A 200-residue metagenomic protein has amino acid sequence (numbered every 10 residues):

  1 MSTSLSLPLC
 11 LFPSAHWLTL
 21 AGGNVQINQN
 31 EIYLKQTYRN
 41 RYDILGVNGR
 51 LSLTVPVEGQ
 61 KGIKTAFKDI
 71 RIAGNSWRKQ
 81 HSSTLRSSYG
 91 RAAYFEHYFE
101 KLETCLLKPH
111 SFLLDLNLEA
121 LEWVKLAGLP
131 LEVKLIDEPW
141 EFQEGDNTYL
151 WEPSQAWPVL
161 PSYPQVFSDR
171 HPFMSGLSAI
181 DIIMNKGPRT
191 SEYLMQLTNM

Functional and structural regions predicted by a protein language model:
M1-M200: Residues lining hydrophobic/aromatic ligand-binding pockets adjacent to catalytic sites
